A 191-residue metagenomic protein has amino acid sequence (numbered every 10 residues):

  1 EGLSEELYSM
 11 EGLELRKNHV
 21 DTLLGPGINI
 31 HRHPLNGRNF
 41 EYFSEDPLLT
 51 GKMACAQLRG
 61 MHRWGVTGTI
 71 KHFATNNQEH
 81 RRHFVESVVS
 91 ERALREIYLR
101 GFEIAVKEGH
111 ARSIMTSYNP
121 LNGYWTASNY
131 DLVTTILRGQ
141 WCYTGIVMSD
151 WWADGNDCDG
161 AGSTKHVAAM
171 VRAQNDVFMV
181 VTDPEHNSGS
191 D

Functional and structural regions predicted by a protein language model:
E1-D191: Glycoside hydrolase catalytic-domain context in secreted enzymes
